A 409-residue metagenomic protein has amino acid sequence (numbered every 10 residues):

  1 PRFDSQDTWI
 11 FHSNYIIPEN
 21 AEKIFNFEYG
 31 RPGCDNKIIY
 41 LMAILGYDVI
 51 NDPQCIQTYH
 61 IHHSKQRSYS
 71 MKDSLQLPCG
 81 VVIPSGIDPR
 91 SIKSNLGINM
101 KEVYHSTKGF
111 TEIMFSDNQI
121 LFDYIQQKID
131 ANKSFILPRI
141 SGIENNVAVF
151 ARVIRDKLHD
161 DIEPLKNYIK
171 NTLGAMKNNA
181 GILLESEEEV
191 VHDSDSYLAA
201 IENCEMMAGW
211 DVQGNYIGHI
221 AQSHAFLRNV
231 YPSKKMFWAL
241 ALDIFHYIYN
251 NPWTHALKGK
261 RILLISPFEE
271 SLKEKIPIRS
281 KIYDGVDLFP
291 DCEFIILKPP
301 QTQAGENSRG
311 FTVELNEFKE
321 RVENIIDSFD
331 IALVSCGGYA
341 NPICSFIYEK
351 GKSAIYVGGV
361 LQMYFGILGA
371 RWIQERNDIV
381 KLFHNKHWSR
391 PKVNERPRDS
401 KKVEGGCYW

Functional and structural regions predicted by a protein language model:
P1-Y40: Conserved catalytic core of nucleotide-sugar-dependent glycosyltransferases
F25-D117: C-terminal catalytic/acceptor-binding lobe
I39, I61-H63, V149-F150, G218-A221 (+3 more regions): A short acidic (Asp/Glu
T111-E293: Electropositive, gly/pro-rich neighborhoods at or near active sites that engage anionic ligands
I120-Q127, V190-S196, V313-I325, F329-D330 (+1 more regions): A short, acidic, amphipathic alpha-helical segment used as a generic capping/interface helix at domain edges
V230-A239, I295-F318: Glycine-rich phosphate-binding "P-loop"
L264-S266, F329-C344, Y356-G358: Glycine-rich anion-binding loop/nest that anchors nucleotide
P342-W409: C-terminal functional extensions of proteins
